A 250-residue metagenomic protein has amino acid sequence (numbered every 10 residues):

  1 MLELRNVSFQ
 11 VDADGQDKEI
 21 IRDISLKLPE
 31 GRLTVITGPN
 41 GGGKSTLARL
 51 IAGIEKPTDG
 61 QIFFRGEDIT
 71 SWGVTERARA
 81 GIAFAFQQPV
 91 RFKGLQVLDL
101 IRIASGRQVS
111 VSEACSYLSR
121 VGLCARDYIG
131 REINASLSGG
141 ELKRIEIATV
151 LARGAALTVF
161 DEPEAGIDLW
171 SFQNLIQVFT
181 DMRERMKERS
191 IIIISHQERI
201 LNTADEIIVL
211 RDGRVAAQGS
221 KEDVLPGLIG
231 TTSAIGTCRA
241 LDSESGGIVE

Functional and structural regions predicted by a protein language model:
L2, E19-D23: Conserved structural motif at the start of ABC-family nucleotide-binding domains
T37-P39: The feature captures the beta-strand-to-loop junction immediately N-terminal to the Walker
A52: Helix-to-loop junction immediately C-terminal to a conserved catalytic motif
G60-E67, E113: Conserved ABC transporter NBD signature motif
D68-A83: ABC ATPase NBD coupling module
Q88, G94-E113: Q-loop/switch helix immediately C-terminal to the Walker
E162-P163, W170: Walker B catalytic motif
